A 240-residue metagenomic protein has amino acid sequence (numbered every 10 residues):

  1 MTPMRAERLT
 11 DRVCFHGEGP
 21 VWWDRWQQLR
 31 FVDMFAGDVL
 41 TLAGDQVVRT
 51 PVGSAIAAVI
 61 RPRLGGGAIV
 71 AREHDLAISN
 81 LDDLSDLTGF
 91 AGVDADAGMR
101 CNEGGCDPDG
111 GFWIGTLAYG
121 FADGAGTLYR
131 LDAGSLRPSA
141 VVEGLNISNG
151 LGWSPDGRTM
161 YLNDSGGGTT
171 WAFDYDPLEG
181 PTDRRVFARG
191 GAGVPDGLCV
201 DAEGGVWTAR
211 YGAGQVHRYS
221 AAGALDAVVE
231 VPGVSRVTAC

Functional and structural regions predicted by a protein language model:
R5-D11, D45-V52, D86-D94, L136-E143 (+2 more regions): A short beta-strand motif characteristic of beta-propeller blades
D11-W26, G53-I69, A95-G111, V142-T159 (+2 more regions): Beta-rich, blade/repeat-based domains predominating in secreted/periplasmic proteins but also intracellular
W23-D24, L29-F35, I69-H74, F112-A122 (+2 more regions): Conserved beta-strand positions in repeat-built beta-propeller and related beta-rich domains
D38-L40, D75-A77, G126-Y129, T169-W171 (+1 more regions): A short loop-to-beta-strand structural motif that recurs across blades of beta-propeller domains
G44, V48, L64-A68, L81-D83 (+5 more regions): Flexible "stalk/tail and boundary" regions
L81-D82, F173-G180: Short loop/turn segments immediately following beta-strands, especially the blade-tip and inter-blade linker loops
L84-V141: Hydrophobic alpha-helical segments and helix pairs
L178-A239: Glycine/small-residue-rich hydrophobic helix-like segments
